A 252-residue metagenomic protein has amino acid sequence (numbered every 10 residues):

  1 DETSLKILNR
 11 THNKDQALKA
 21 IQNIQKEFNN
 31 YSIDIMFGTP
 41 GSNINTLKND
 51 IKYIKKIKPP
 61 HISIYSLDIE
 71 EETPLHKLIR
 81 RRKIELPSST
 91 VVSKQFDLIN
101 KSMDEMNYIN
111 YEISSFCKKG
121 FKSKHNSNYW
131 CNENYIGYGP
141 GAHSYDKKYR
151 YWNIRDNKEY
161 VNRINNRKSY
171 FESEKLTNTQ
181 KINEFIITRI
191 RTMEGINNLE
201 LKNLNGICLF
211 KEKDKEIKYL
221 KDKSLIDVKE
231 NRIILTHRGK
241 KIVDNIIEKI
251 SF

Functional and structural regions predicted by a protein language model:
D1-K101: Conserved non-cysteine loop/helix-boundary elements of the Radical SAM core domain that shape
D34, I54, I62, Y111 (+3 more regions): Conserved, mostly hydrophobic/aromatic
I69, A142-S144, K240: Short, solvent-exposed loop/turn segments at secondary-structure junctions
P74-W152: A C-terminal junction/extension of Radical SAM enzymes
F116, E230-I233: Short, Lys/Arg-rich nucleic-acid/phosphate-binding segment
S127-C131, G137-K221: Hydrophobic, secondary-structure "cap" segments at the distal end of domains
K221-N231: A short, conserved structural fragment
R238-F252: Short, amphipathic alpha-helical interaction segments positioned at domain boundaries
